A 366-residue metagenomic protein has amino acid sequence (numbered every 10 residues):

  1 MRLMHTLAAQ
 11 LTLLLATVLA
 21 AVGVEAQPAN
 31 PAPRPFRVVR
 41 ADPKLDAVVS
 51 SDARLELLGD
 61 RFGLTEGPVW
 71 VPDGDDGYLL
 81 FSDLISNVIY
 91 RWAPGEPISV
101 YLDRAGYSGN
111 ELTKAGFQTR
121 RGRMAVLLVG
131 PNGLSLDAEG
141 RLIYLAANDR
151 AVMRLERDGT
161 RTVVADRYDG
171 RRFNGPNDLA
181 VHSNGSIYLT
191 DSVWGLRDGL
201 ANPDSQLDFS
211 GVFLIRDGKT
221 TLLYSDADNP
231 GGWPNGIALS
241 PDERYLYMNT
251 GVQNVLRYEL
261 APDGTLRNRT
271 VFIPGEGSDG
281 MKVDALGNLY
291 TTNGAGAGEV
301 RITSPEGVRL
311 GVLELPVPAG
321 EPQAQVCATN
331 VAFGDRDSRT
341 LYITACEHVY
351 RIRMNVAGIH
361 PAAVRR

Functional and structural regions predicted by a protein language model:
M1-L7: N-terminal secretory signal peptides that target proteins for export/translocation
A8-A21: Bacterial N-terminal signal peptides
Q27-R366: Sequence-structural signature of mature extracellular/luminal beta-sheet repeat domains, prominently beta-propellers
